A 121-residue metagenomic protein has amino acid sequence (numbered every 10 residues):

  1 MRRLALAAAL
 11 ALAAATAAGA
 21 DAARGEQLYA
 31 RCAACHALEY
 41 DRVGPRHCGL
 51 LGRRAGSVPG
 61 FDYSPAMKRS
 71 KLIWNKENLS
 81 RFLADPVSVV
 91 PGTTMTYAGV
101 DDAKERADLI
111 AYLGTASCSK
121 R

Functional and structural regions predicted by a protein language model:
L4-G19: Hydrophobic h-region of N-terminal signal peptides that target proteins for export in Gram-negative bacteria
A22, K76, D102-A103: Alpha-helix N-capping/helix-start residues
A22-D62, L72-I73, A84-T93, T115-R121: Periplasmic/extracellular electron-transfer cofactor-ligation site, primarily the c-type cytochrome heme-c attachment
Q27-A30, K104, D108: Alpha-helical macromolecular-interaction surfaces
M67-K68: N-terminal "mature-chain" segments and other terminal, solvent-exposed stretches
A98-D102, D108-A116: Short, exposed beta-strand-loop hairpins at the edges of beta-sheets in extracellular/periplasmic proteins
